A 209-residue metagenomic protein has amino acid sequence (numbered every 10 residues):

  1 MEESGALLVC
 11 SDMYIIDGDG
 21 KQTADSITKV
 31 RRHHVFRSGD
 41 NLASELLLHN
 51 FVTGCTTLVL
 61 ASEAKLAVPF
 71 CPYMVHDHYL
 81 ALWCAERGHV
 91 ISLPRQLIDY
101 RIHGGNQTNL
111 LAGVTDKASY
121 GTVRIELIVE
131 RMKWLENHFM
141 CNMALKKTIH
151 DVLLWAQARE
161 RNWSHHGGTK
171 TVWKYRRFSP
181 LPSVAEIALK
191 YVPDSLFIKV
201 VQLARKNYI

Functional and structural regions predicted by a protein language model:
M1, Q22-I27, L66-F70, L135: A generic structural signal for ordered secondary structure
M1-D25: Conserved donor NDP-sugar-binding/catalytic core segment of glycosyltransferases
E2-E3, P69, E86, N137 (+1 more regions): Secondary-structure boundary motif
S11, R32-G113: Conserved nucleotide-sugar donor-binding catalytic segment
D17-F36, S44: Acceptor/aglycone-binding surface of glycosyltransferases and processive sugar-polymer synthases
D40, L58, S119-D151, K206-I209: C-terminal, non-catalytic tails of nucleotide-sugar-dependent glycosyltransferases
D151-I209: Membrane-interface aromatic/basic loop that binds lipid-linked glycans or pyrophosphate carriers, typified by
